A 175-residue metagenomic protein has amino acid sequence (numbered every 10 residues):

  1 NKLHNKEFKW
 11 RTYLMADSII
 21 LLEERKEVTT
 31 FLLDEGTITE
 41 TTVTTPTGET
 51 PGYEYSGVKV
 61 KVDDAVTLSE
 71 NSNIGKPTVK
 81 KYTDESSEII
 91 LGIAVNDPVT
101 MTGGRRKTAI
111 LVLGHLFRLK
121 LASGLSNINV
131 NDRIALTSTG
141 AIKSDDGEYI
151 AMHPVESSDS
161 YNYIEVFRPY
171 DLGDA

Functional and structural regions predicted by a protein language model:
N1-L14: Short, Lys/Arg-enriched N-terminal segments with co-localized hydrophobic residues within the first ~10-30 amino acids
M15-A175: Glycine-anchored, exposed beta-strand/edge motif detector
